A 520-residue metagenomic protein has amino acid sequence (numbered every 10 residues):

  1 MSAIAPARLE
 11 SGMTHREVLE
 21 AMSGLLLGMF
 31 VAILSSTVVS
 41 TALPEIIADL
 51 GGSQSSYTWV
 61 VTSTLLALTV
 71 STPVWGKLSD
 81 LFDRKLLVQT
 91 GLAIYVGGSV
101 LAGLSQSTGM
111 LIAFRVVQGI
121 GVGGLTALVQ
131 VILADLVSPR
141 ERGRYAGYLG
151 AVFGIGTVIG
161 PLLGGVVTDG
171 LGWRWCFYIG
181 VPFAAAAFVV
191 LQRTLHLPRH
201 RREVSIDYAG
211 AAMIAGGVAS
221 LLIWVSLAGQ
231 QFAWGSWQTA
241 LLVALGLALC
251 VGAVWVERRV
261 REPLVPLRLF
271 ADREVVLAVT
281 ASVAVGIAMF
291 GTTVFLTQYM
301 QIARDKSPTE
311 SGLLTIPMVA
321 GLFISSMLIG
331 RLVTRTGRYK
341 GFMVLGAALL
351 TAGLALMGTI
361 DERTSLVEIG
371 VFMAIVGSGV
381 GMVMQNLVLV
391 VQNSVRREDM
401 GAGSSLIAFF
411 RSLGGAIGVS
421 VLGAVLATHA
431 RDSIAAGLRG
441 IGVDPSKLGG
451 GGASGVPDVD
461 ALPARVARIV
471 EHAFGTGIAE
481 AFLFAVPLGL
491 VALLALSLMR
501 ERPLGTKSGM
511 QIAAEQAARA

Functional and structural regions predicted by a protein language model:
M1-L25, M29, I33, W255 (+2 more regions): Transmembrane-helix exit segments and adjacent C-terminal regions of multi-pass membrane proteins
E17-T72, M110, G172, A209-A211 (+4 more regions): Transmembrane core module of solute transporters
S23, V74-G76, D80-A93, Q106-M110 (+4 more regions): C-terminal module of multi-pass small-molecule transporters
T37, G103, G119-A127, V152-V158 (+4 more regions): Small-residue-rich segments within alpha-helical transmembrane domains of MFS-like 12-TM solute carriers
I46-I47, L78-S79, L163-L171, V225 (+4 more regions): Interfacial helix-cap and linker-helix signal at transmembrane-aqueous boundaries of multi-pass secondary transporters
L65, T72-G210, I214, L227 (+2 more regions): Helix-loop-helix hairpins in multi-pass membrane proteins, especially solute transporters
T69, V96-G97, V181-F188, C250 (+3 more regions): Small-residue-rich packing faces within the transmembrane alpha-helices of Major Facilitator Superfamily
V181-R199, A215-L227, L245-R259, A492-R500: C-terminal membrane-cytosol helix-exit motif in multi-pass small-molecule transporters
